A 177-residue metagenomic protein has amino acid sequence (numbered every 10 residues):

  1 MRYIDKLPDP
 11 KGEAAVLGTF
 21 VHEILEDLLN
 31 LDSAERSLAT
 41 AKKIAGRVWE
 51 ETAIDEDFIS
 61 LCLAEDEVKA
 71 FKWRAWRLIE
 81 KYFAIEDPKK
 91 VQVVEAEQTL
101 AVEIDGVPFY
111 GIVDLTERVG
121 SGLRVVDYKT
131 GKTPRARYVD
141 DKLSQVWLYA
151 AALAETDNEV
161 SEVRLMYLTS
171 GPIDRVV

Functional and structural regions predicted by a protein language model:
M1-D9, D57-F58, V125, G131: Short amphipathic alpha-helical segments and their helix-coil junctions
M1-L29, T40: Charged, glycine-rich intrinsically disordered N-terminal tails and low-complexity linkers that flank
L7, D27, L31, K132 (+1 more regions): Short loop/turn segments at secondary-structure transitions that flank enzyme active sites
L7-A15, E65, R135-V139: Short, charged/polar micro-motifs that form catalytic or ligand-binding hotspots
E13, L17, V21, F71 (+2 more regions): Hydrophobic (often cysteine-bearing) scaffold residues that line and stabilize catalytic clefts of nucleotide/cofactor
A14, E50-A53, A70-R74, I79 (+2 more regions): Hydrophobic, well-ordered secondary-structure segments that either form specific early membrane-associated helices used
I24-A96: A non-catalytic, helix-rich entry segment at domain boundaries
V91-V94, Q98-V177: Mg2+/Mn2+-dependent nuclease catalytic core
